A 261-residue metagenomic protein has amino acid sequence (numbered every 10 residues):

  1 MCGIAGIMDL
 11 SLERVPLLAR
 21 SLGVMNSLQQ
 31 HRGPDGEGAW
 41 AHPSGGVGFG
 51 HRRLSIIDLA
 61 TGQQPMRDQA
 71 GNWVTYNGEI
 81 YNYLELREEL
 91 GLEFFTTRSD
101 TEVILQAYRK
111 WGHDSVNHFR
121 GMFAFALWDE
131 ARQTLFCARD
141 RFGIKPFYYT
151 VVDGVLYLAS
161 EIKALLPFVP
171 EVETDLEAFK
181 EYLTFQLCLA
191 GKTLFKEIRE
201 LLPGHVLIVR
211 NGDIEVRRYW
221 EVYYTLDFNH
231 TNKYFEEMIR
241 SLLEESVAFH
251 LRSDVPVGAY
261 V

Functional and structural regions predicted by a protein language model:
M1-V261: Cysteine-centered catalytic environments shared across enzyme families
